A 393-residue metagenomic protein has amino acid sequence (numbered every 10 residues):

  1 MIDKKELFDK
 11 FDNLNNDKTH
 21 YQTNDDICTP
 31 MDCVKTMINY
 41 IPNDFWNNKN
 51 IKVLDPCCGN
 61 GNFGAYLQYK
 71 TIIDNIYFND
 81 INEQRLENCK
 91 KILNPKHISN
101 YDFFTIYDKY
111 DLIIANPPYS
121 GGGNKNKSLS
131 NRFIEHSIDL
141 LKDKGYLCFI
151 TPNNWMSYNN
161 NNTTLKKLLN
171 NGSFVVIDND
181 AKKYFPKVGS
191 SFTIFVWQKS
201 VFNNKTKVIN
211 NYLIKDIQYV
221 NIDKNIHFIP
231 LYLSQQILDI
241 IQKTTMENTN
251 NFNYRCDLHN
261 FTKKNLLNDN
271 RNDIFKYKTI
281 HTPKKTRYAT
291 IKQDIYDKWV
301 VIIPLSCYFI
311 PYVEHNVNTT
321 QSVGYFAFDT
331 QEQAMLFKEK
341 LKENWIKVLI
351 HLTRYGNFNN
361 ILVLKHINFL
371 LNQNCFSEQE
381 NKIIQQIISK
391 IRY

Functional and structural regions predicted by a protein language model:
M1-H97, L364-Y393: Class I S-adenosyl-L-methionine
K4, N161-N162, A334, N381: Alpha-helix initiation and N-capping motif
K10-N16, L112, L140-D143, I310-E314: Short amphipathic alpha-helical segments, especially helix-boundary/capping motifs
H20, N24, K182-Y393: C-terminal substrate-recognition regions of SAM-dependent nucleic acid methyltransferases
Q22, T29, C33, I51 (+5 more regions): Signature of N6-adenine DNA methyltransferases within the class I
L93-S99, N318-V323: Active-site regions of enzymes building and remodeling cell-envelope glycoconjugates
